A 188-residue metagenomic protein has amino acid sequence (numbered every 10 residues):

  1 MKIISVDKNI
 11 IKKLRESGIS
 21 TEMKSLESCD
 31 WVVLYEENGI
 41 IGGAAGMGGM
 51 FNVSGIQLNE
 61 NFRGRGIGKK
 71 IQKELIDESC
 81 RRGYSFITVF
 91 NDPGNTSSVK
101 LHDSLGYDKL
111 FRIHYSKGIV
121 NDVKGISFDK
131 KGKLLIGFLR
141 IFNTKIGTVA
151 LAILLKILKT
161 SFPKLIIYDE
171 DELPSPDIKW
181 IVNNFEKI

Functional and structural regions predicted by a protein language model:
M1-K24, K133-F138: Short amphipathic alpha-helix that is part of the acyltransferase structural core
T21-Q57: A conserved beta-strand-loop-helix scaffold within acyl/acetyltransferase catalytic domains
L58, G64-D77, S104: Conserved acetyl-CoA-binding loop-helix of GNAT-fold acetyltransferases
K69, P93-F111: Conserved active-site alpha-helix within GNAT-family acetyltransferase domains
S79-P93: Conserved GNAT acetyl-CoA-binding A-motif
V89-V99, S116-I119: Conserved beta-strand-loop-alpha-helix junction that forms the acyl-donor binding cleft
Y115-I188: C-terminal "cap" of GNAT-fold acetyltransferases
